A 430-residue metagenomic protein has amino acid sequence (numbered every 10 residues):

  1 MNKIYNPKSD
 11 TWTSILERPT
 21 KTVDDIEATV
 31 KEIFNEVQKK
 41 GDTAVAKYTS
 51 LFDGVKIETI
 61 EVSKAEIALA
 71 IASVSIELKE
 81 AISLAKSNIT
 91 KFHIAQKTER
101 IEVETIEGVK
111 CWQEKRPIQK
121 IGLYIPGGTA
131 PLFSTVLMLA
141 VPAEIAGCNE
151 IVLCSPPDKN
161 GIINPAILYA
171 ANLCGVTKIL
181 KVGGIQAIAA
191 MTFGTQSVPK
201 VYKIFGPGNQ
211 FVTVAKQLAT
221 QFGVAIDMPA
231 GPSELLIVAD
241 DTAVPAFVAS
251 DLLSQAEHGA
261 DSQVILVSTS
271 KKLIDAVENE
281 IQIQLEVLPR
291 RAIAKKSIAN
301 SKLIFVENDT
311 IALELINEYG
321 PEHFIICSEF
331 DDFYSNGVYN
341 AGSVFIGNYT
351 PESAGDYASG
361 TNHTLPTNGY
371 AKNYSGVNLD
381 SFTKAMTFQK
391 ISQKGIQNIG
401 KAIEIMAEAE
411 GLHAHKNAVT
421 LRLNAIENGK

Functional and structural regions predicted by a protein language model:
M1-P7, K178-G183, L303-N308: Short acidic-hydrophobic, aromatic-tinged amphipathic segments that line or gate anion-handling sites
M1-Q119: N-terminal Rossmann-like NAD(P)+-binding subdomain of aldehyde/semialdehyde dehydrogenases
T98-V103, A225, S262-V267, V287-S297 (+3 more regions): Flexible, glycine/charged-enriched surface loops at secondary-structure junctions
V103-Y169: Conserved small-residue-rich beta-alpha loop and adjacent elements that most often cradle the phosphate/pyrophosphate
L173-Q263: Conserved NAD(P)+-binding/catalytic subdomain of aldehyde/semialdehyde dehydrogenases
H258, L266-G337, A341: A glycine- and small/hydrophobic-rich beta-loop-beta segment that serves as a flexible "lid/hinge" or phosphate-binding
N317-K430: C-terminal core of ALDH-fold dehydrogenases
